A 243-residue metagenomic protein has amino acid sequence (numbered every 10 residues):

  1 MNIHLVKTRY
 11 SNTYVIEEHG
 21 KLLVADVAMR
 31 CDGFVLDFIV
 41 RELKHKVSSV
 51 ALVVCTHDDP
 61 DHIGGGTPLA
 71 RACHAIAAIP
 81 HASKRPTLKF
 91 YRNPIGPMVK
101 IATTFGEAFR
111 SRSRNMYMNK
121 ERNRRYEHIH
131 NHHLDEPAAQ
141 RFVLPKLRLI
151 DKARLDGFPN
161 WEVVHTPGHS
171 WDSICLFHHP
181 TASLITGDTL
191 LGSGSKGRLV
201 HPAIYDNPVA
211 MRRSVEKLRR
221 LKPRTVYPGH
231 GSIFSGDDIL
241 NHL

Functional and structural regions predicted by a protein language model:
M1-L43, C175-G187, G192: Conserved beta-strand hairpin/beta-sheet module of binuclear metal-dependent hydrolase folds, prominently
V6, A25, L149-I150, T166: Hydrophobic residues at beta-strand termini and immediately following loops that shape nucleotide-binding pockets
L22, V53, I76, L184 (+1 more regions): Hydrophobic "anchor" residues on beta-strands that sit immediately upstream of conserved functional sites
D26, P80, G229: A cross-family glycoside hydrolase active-site/sugar-binding cleft signature
M29-C31, D135-Q140, N160-D238: Metallo-beta-lactamase
R41-K146: Active-site HxH/HxHxD metal-binding segment of metal-dependent hydrolases
S49-L52, D58-A72, A153-R154, N160 (+3 more regions): Soluble, non-transmembrane catalytic domains of enzymes that act on hydrophobic metabolites at membranes
R148, D156: A conserved mid-domain beta-alpha-beta active-site/ligand-binding segment of alpha/beta enzyme cores
